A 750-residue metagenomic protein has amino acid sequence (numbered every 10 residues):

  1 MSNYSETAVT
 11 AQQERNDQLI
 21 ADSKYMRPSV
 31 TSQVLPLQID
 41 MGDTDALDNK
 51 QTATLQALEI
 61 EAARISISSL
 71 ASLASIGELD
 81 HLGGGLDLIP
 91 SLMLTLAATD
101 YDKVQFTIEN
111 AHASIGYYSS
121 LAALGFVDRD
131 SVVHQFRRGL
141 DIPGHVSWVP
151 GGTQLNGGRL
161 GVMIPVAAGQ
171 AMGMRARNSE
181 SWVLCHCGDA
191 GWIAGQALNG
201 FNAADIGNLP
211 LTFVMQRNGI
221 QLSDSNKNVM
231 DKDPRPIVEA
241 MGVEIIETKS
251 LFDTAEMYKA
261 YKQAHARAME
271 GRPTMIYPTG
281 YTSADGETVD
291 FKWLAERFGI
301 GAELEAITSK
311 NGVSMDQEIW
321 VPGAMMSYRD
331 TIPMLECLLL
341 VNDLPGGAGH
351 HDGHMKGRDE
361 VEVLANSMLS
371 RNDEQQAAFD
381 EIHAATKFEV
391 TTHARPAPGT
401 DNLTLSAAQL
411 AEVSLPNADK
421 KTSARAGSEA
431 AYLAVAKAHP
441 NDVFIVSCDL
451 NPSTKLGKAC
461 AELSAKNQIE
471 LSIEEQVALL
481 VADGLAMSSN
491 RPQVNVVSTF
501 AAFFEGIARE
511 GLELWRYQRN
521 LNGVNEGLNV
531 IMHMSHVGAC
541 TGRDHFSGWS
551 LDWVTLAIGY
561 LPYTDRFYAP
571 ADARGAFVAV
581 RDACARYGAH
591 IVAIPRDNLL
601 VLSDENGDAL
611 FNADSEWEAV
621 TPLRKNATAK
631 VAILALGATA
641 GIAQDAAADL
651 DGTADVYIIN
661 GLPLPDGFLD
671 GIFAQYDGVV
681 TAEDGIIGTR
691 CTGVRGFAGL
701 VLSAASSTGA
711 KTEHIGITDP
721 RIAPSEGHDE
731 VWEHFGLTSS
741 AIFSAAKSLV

Functional and structural regions predicted by a protein language model:
M1-Q33: Intrinsically disordered, low-structural-confidence terminal and linker regions
Q51, L55, A63-N208, N228-M230 (+5 more regions): Cofactor-binding active-site loop characterized by glycine-rich and histidine/acidic residues
E59-A63, F106, D359-E505, R516-N520 (+1 more regions): Non-catalytic terminal/interface segments that mediate subunit docking, oligomerization, and allosteric communication
Q105-E109, L184, D189, F444-S447 (+4 more regions): Short hydrophobic beta-strand segments
N110-I115, C187-A194, M215-Q221, L251-T254 (+10 more regions): Acidic, glycine-rich active-site loops and adjacent beta-strand->loop/helix elements that engage anionic groups
G139-W148, V162, V166, A176-E180 (+3 more regions): Thiamine diphosphate
V146-T212, K259, N451-M532, H536-T541 (+5 more regions): Thiamine diphosphate
Y261, R267, H536-R586: Internal gly/pro-rich beta-alpha loop/helix module that stabilizes soluble enzyme cofactors or their anionic handles
